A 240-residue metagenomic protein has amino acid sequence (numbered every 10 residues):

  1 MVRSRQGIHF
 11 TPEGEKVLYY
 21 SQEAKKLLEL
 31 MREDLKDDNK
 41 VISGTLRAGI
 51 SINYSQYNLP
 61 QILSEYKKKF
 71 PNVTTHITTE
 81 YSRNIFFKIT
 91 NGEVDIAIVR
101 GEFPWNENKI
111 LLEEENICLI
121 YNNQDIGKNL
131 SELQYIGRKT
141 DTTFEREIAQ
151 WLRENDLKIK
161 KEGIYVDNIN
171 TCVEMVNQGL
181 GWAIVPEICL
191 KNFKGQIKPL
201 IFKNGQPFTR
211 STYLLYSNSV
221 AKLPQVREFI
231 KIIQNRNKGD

Functional and structural regions predicted by a protein language model:
M1-P12: A short LG(V/I)-centered, amphipathic sequence patch enriched for acidic residue(s) preceding the LG motif
V17-N39: Alpha-helical linker/hinge and terminal dimerization helices associated with HTH transcriptional regulators
S43-P104, Y165: Central regulatory/effector-binding core of bacterial HTH transcription factors
N58, I201-D240: A late-sequence structural motif
Y81-I85, T90, L157-I201: Hydrophobic hinge/microswitch elements
N106-R146: Flexible hinge/capping segments at coil-to-helix
N108-C118, N123, G195-S211: Short beta-strand->loop
Q134-L157, K222-L223, I230: Secondary-structure junction motif
